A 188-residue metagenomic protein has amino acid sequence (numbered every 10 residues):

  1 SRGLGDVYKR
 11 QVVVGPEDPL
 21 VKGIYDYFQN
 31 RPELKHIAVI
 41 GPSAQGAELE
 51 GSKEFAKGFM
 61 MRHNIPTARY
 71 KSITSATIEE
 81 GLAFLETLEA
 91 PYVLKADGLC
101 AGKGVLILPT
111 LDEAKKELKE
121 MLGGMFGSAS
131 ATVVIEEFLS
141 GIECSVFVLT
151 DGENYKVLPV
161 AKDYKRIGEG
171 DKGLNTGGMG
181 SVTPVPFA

Functional and structural regions predicted by a protein language model:
S1-Y8: Short, small-residue-biased leader/transition segments that mark boundaries at the very start of proteins
R2, K71-A76, L108: Short acidic-hydrophobic, aromatic-tinged amphipathic segments that line or gate anion-handling sites
R10-S52, N64-T74: A short, GP-enriched loop/loop-strand-helix hinge that lies immediately N-terminal to, or at the N-terminal rim
V12, K95, G177: Residue-level signal for inorganic ion chemistry
V39-P42, N64-K71, P91-Y92, F126-T132 (+1 more regions): A short alpha-helix-loop-beta-strand transition element characteristic of N-terminal alpha/beta dinucleotide-binding
E89-P109: Conserved anion/nucleotide-ligand pocket segment
L108-A188: Internal nucleotide-binding/catalytic subdomain
